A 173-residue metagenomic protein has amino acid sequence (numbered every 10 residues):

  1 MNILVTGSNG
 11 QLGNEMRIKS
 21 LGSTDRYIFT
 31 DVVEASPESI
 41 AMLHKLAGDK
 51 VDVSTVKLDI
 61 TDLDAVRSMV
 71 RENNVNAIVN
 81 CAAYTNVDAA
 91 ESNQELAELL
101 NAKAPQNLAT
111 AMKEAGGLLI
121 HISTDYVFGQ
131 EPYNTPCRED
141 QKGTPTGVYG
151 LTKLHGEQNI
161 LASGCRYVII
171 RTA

Functional and structural regions predicted by a protein language model:
N2-T24: N-terminal Rossmann NAD(P)H-binding glycine-rich loop of SDR-like oxidoreductase domains
T6, T30, I78-A82, L119-T124 (+1 more regions): SDR active-site strand-loop-helix element
T24-E38: Conserved glycine-rich Rossmann-like NAD(P)H-binding loop of the short-chain dehydrogenase/reductase
I40, D88-E95, Q130-N134: Conserved catalytic-core motifs of eukaryotic protein kinase domains, centered on the activation segment
K45-D62: Rossmann-fold cofactor-recognition segment
K57-L100: NAD(P)H-binding glycine-rich loop region in Rossmannoid oxidoreductase-like domains and their noncatalytic homologs
L99, A104-N107, V127-I170: Catalytic helix-loop patch of NAD(P)-dependent Rossmann-fold dehydrogenases
E114-L118, C165: A short helix->loop->beta-strand "cap" motif at the edges of active sites that frequently abuts
